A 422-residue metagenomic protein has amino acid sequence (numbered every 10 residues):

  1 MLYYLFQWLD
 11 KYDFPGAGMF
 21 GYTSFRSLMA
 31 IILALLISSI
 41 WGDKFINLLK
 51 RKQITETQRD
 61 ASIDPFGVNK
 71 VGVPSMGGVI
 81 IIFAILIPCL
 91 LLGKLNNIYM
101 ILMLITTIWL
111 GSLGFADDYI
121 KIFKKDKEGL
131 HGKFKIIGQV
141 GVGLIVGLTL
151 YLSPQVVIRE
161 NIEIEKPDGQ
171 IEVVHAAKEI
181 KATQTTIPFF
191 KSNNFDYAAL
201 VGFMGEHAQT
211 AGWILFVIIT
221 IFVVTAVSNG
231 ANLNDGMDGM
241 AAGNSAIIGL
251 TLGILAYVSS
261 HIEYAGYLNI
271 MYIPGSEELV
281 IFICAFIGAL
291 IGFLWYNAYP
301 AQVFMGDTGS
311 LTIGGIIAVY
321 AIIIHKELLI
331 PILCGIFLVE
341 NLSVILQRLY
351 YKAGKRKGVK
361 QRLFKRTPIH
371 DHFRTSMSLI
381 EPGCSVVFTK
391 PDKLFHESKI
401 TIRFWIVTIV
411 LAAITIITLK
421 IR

Functional and structural regions predicted by a protein language model:
L2-K44, F83-S112, L144-T185, K191 (+1 more regions): Alpha-helical transmembrane segments
G18, K121-L130: Membrane interface segments of multi-pass transport proteins and intramembrane proteases
D43-A61: Membrane-interface helix-loop junction between the first two transmembrane segments
R59-V73, K127-G138: Juxtamembrane helix-capping/reentrant segments at transmembrane boundaries
A61-K70, K125, V201-Q209, G266-P274 (+1 more regions): Short juxtamembrane and helix-loop transition motifs at transmembrane-helix boundaries in membrane proteins
I180-A208: P-loop potassium selectivity filter motif centered on the GYG triad
